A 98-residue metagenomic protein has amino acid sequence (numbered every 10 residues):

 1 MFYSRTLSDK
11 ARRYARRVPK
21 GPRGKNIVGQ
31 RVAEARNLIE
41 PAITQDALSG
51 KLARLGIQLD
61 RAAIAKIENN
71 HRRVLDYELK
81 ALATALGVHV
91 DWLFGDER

Functional and structural regions predicted by a protein language model:
F2-I43, D91: A short, Lys/Arg-rich alpha-helix, primarily the initiator
R31, T44, S49, D60 (+2 more regions): Residues that mark the N-terminal boundary/hinge immediately upstream of a DNA-recognition element
P41-I67: Short alpha-helical DNA-recognition segment
L48, I64, L82-A83, L93: Hydrophobic packing within well-folded, soluble alpha/beta domains
L52, E68, E78, F94-E97: DNA major-groove recognition helix of helix-turn-helix
N69-T84: Short, basic-rich loop-to-helix N-cap that marks the start of a DNA-contacting helix
